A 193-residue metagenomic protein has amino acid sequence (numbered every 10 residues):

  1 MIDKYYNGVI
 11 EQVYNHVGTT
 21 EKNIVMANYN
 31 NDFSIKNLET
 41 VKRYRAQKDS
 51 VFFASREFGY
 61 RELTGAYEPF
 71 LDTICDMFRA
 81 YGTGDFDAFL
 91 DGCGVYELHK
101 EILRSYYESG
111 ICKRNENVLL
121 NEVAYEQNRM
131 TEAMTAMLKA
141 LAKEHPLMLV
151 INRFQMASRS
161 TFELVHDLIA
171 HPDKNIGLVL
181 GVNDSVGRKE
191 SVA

Functional and structural regions predicted by a protein language model:
M1-Q47: Walker A/P-loop-proximal flanking segment of P-loop NTPase domains
N7-E11, N128-E132, A136, E163: Short, contiguous clusters of charged residues that form electrostatic/catalytic patches at enzyme active sites, used
H16-T19, Q47-K48, K139-E144, A157 (+1 more regions): Conserved catalytic network of the ASCE P-loop NTPase/AAA+ motor domain
E21-M26, F53, P146-M148, G177: Residue-level preference for the first positions of well-ordered beta-strands
N31-K42, L138, V165-A170, V192-A193: Short amphipathic alpha-helical segments and helix-helix/interface helices
N31-S34, G59-L63, M156, N183-R188: Conserved nucleotide-binding/hydrolysis micro-motifs of P-loop NTPases
F33-E39, R45-A142: Conserved phosphate-binding/catalytic loops and adjacent sensor/switch elements of nucleotide-binding enzymes, spanning
L147-A193: Sensor-1/coupling segment of RecA-like P-loop NTPase cores
